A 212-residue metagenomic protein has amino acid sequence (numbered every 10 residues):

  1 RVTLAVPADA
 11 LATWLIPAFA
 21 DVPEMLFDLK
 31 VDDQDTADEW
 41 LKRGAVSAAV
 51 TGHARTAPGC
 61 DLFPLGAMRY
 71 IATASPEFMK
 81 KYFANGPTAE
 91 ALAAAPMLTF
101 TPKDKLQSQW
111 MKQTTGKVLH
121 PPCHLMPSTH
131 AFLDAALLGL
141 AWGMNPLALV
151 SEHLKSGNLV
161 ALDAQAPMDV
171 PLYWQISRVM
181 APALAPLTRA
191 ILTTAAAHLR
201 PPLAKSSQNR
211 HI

Functional and structural regions predicted by a protein language model:
R1-A5, A49, T73, L98 (+2 more regions): Short, well-ordered beta-strand segments
R1-P58, I212: Central regulatory/effector-binding core of bacterial HTH transcription factors
A5-D9, T101-K103, S177: Structural motif
D9-T13, D35-T36, A57, K105-L106 (+4 more regions): Short alpha-helical
W14, A164-L203: A late-sequence structural motif
D33-Q34, T51-R55, S75-P76, S128 (+1 more regions): Beta->alpha turn/N-cap motifs
S47-T51, A141-N145, L162: Paired acidic/hydrophobic, glycine-rich loop segments that form the ligand-binding mouth/hinge of periplasmic-binding
D61-L140, L149-M168, A197-I212: C-terminal regulatory
